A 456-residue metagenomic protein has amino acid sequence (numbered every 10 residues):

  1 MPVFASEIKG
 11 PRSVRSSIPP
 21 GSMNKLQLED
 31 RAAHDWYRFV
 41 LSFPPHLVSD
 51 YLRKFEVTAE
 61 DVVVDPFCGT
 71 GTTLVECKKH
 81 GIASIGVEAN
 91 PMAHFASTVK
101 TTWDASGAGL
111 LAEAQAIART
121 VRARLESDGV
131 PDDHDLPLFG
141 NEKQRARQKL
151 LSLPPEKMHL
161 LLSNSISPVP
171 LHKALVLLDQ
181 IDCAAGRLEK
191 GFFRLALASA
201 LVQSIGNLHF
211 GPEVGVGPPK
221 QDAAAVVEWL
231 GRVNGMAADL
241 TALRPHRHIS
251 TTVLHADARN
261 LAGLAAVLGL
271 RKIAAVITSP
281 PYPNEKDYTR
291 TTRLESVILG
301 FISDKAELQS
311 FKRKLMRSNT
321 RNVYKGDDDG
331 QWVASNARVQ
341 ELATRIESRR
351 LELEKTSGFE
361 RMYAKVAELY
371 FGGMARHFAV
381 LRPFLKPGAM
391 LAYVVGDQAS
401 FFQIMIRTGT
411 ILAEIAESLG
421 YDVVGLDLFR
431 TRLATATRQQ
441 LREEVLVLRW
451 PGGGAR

Functional and structural regions predicted by a protein language model:
M1-T58: S-adenosyl-L-methionine
P44, Y51-E126, A225-G263, R271-S318 (+2 more regions): Conserved S-adenosyl-L-methionine
V62, F192, A389-M390: Short glycine-centered segments of the SAM/dcSAM-binding site in methyltransferase folds
K79, A83-P245, T289-E360: Class I S-adenosyl-L-methionine-dependent methyltransferase module
P155, C183, V202, A379 (+2 more regions): A SAM-dependent methyltransferase catalytic signature shared across enzymes that methylate proteins
A306, L385-M390: Short glycine-dipeptide loop
F371, A375-P387: A short glycine-rich, Lys/Arg-flanked "PGG" loop and its adjoining helix->strand segment in the class I
K386, R438-R456: Core SAM-dependent methyltransferase catalytic element
